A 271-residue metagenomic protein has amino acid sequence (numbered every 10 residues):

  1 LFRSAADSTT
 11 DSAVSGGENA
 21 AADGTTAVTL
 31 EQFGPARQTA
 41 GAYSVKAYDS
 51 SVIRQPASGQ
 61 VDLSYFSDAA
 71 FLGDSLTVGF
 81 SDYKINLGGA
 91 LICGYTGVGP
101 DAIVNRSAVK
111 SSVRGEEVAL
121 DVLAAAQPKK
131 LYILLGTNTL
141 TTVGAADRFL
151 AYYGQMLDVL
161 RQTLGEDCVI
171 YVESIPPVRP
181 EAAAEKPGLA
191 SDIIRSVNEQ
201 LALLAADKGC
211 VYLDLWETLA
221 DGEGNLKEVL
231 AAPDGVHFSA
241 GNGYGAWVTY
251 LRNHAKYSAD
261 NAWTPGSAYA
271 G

Functional and structural regions predicted by a protein language model:
S15-D68: N-terminal low-complexity, Pro/Thr/Ser-rich intrinsically disordered segments that act as propeptides or flexible
G59-A151: Conserved SGNH/GDSL esterase-like catalytic core that processes O-acyl groups on lipids and polysaccharides
L72-G73, E173, L213: Active-site flanking residues adjacent to catalytic metal/cofactor-binding acidic residues
L134, E173-S174: Alpha/beta-hydrolase-fold catalytic nucleophile elbow
A146-M156, I194-R195: Charged helix-capping and loop-helix junction motifs
L164-V169: A short helix->loop->beta-strand "cap" motif at the edges of active sites that frequently abuts
V178-G271: Catalytic His-Asp segment of secreted/periplasmic serine-dependent ester chemistry enzymes
